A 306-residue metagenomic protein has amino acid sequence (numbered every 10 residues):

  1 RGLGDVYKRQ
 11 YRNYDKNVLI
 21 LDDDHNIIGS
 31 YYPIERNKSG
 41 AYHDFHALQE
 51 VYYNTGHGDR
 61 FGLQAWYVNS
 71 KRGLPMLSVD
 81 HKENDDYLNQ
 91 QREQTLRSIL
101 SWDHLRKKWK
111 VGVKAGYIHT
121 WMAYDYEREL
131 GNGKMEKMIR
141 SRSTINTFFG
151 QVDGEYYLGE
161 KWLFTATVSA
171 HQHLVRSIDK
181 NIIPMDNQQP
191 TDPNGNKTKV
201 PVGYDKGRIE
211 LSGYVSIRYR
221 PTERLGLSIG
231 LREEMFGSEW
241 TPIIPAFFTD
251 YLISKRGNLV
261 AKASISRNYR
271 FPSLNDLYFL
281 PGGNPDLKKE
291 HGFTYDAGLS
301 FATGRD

Functional and structural regions predicted by a protein language model:
R1, A47-Y53, S98-H104, G150-Y156 (+3 more regions): Residues on the lipid-exposed face of transmembrane beta-strands in outer-membrane beta-barrel proteins
G2-Y7: Short, small-residue-biased leader/transition segments that mark boundaries at the very start of proteins
Y11-D23, W66-L77, G112-K137, F164-S169 (+3 more regions): Surface-exposed extracellular loop regions of Gram-negative outer-membrane beta-barrel proteins
Y14-D15, K38-D44, N54, G58-V111 (+1 more regions): Flexible loop and strand-edge segments within Gram-negative outer membrane beta-barrel domains
Y53-D59, H104-K108, Y156-E160, Y219-L225 (+3 more regions): Outer-membrane beta-barrel strand-turn architecture
D86-W102, S143, K206, V260 (+1 more regions): Outer-membrane beta-barrel signature, preferentially recognizing the C-terminal barrel domain of Gram-negative
Q90-R97, L105, Y117, N132-S228: Outer-membrane beta-barrel transmembrane domain signature of Gram-negative proteins, especially the mid-to-C-terminal
K108-Y126, R176, L252-K262, K289-D306: Membrane-embedded beta-barrel scaffold of Gram-negative outer-membrane proteins
